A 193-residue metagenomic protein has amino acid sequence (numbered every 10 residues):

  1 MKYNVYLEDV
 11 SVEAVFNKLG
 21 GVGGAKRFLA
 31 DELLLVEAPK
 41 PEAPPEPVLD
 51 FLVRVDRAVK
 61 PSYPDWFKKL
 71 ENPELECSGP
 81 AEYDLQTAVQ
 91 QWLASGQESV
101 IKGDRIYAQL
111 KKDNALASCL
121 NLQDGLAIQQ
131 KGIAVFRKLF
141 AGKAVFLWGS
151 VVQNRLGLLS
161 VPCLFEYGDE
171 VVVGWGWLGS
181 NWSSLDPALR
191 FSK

Functional and structural regions predicted by a protein language model:
M1-S118, Q123-K193: A binding-site-centric feature that preferentially detects glycan-recognition modules on secreted/surface proteins
